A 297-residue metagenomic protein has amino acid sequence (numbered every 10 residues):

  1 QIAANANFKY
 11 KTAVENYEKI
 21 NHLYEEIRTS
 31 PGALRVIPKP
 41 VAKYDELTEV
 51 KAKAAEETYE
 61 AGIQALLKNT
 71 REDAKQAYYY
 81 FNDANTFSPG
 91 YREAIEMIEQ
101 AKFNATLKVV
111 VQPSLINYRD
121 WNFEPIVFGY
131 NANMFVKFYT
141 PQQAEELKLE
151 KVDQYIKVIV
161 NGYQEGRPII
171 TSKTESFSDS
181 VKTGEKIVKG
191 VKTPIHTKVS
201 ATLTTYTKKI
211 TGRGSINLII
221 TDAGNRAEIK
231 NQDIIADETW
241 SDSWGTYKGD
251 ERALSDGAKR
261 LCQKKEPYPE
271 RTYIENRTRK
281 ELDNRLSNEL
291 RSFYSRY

Functional and structural regions predicted by a protein language model:
Q1-A6, I116-A132, L149: Start-of-domain marker
Q1-Q64, K68-N104, T204-Y297: C-terminal/domain-edge helix-coil "capping" segments
G32-R35, A84-P89, Y130-V136, K186-H196: Short linear motifs at secondary-structure transitions and domain/linker junctions
E96, K137-Q143, K198-L203: N-terminal post-signal-peptidase region of extra-cytosolic proteins
V110, N117-R119, V181, R252-L254: Short, intrinsically disordered/low-complexity patches at protein termini and at juxtamembrane boundaries
V111, L115, M134-K157: Short beta-strand->alpha-helix linker/helix-N-cap micro-motif that forms a surface specificity/interaction loop
E124-P125, N133, L149-I229, D233-W244 (+1 more regions): Surface-exposed short loop/turn segments
